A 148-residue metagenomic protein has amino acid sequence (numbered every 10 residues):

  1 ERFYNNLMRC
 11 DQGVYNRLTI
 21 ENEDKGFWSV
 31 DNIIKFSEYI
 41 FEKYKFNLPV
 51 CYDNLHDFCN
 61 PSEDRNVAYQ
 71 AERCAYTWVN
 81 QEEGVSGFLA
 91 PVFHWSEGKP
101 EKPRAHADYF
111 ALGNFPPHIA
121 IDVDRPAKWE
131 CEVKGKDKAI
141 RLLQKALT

Functional and structural regions predicted by a protein language model:
E1-K45, P49: Active-site acidic/histidine proton-transfer and metal-coordination neighborhood in alpha/beta enzyme cores
D24-F27, L55-C59: Short, catalytically relevant binding-site loops at active-site mouths
L48, Y52, F58-T148: Histidine-acidic metal/acid-base catalytic patches
